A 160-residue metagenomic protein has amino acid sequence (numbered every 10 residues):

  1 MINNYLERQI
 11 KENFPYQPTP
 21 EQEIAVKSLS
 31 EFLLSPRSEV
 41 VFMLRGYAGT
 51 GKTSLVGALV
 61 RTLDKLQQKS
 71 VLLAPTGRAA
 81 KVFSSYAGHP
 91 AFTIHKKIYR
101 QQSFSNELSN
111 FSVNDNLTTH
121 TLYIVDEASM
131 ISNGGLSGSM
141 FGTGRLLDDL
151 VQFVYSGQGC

Functional and structural regions predicted by a protein language model:
M1-C160: Conserved ATP-binding/catalytic motifs of P-loop helicase motor domains
